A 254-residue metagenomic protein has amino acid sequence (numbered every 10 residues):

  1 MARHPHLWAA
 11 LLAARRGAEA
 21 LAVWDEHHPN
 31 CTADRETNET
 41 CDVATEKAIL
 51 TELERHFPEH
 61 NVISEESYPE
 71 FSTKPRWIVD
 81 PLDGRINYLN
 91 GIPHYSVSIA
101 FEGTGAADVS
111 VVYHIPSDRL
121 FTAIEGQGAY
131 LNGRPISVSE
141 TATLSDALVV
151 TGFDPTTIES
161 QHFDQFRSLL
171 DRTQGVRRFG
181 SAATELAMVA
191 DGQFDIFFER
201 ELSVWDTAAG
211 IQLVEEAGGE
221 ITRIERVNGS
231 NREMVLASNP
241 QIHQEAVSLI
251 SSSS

Functional and structural regions predicted by a protein language model:
M1-L82, I242-E245: N-terminal subdomain of lithium-sensitive/metallo-dependent phosphomonoesterases centered on the IMPase/IPPase/PAP
A10, A14-G17, S110, G210 (+1 more regions): Small-residue (primarily alanine) positions within well-ordered alpha-helices, especially packing/interaction faces
A20-W24, D42, L53, R85 (+6 more regions): Residue-level signal for inorganic ion chemistry
V43, K47, E66, P81-G84 (+4 more regions): Generic detector of well-ordered alpha-helical packing
F71, S117, G229-N231: Short acidic/glycine-enriched loop/turn segments that link adjacent beta-strands
T73-Y130, A147: DPxDG-like acidic metal-binding loop motif
S137-S254: An extended, acidic
